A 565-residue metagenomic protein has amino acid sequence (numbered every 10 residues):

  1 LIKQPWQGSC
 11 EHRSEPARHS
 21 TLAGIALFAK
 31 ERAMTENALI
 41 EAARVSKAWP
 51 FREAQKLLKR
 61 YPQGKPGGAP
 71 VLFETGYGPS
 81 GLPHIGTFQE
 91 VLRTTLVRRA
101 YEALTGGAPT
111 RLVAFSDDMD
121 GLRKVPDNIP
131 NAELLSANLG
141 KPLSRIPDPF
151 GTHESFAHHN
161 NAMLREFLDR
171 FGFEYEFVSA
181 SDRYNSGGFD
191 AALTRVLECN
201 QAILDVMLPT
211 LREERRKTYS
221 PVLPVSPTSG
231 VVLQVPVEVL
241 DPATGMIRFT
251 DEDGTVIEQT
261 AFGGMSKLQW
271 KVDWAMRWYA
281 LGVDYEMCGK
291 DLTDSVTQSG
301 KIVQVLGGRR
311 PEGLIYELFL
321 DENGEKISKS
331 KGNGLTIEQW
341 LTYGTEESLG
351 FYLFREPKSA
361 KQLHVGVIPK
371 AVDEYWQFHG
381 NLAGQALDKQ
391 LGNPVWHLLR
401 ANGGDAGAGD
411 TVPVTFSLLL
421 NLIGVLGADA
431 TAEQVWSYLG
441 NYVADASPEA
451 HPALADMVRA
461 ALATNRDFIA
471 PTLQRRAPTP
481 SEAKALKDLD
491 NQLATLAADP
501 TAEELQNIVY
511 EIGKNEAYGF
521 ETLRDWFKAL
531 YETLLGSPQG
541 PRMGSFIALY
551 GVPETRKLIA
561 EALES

Functional and structural regions predicted by a protein language model:
Q4, H12, H19, F28-G68 (+6 more regions): Basic, alpha-helical terminal appendages of large translation-related enzymes
T35-D127, D273-S295: N-terminal catalytic cores of NTP/NDP-binding nucleotidyl/phosphoryl-transfer enzymes
L104-A108, M163-E176: A structural motif corresponding to the C-terminal end of an alpha-helix and its immediate exit/capping segment
M119-S136, A192-L193, L197, K326 (+1 more regions): Charged, often glycine-rich, active-site loop that binds/positions anionic groups
E133-E154, F167, F171: A glycine-rich helix N-cap at a beta->alpha junction
F173-K331, I337: Active-site cores that bind ATP or allylic diphosphates and position pyrophosphate for catalysis
D291-V296, E317-A463, L535-S565: Catalytic adenosine-cofactor/nucleotide-binding cores of aminoacyl-tRNA synthetases and other
